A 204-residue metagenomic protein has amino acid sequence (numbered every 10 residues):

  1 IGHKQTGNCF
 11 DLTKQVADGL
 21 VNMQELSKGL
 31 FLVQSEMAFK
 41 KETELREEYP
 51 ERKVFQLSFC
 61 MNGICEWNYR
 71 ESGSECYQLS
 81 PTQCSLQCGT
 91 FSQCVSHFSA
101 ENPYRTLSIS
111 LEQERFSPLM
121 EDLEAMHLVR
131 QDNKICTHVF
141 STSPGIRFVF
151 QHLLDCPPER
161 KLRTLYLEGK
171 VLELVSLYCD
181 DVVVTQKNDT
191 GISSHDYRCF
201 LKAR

Functional and structural regions predicted by a protein language model:
I1-L12: Short Lys/Arg-enriched alpha/beta "domain-start" segment
G7-N8, E66-W67, E121-L123, I146-R147 (+1 more regions): Short hydrophobic/aromatic-rich motifs at helix boundaries and adjacent loops
F10-H127: N-terminal regulatory/effector-sensing and dimerization cores that precede helix-turn-helix DNA-binding domains
R115-P118, A125-Q151: Alpha-solenoid helical-repeat scaffolds
F140-P158, E168-V183, K187-R204: A short, Lys/Arg-enriched amphipathic alpha-helix from helix-turn-helix/homeodomain DNA-binding modules
R160-R163: Residue-level recognition of alpha-helical structural elements
